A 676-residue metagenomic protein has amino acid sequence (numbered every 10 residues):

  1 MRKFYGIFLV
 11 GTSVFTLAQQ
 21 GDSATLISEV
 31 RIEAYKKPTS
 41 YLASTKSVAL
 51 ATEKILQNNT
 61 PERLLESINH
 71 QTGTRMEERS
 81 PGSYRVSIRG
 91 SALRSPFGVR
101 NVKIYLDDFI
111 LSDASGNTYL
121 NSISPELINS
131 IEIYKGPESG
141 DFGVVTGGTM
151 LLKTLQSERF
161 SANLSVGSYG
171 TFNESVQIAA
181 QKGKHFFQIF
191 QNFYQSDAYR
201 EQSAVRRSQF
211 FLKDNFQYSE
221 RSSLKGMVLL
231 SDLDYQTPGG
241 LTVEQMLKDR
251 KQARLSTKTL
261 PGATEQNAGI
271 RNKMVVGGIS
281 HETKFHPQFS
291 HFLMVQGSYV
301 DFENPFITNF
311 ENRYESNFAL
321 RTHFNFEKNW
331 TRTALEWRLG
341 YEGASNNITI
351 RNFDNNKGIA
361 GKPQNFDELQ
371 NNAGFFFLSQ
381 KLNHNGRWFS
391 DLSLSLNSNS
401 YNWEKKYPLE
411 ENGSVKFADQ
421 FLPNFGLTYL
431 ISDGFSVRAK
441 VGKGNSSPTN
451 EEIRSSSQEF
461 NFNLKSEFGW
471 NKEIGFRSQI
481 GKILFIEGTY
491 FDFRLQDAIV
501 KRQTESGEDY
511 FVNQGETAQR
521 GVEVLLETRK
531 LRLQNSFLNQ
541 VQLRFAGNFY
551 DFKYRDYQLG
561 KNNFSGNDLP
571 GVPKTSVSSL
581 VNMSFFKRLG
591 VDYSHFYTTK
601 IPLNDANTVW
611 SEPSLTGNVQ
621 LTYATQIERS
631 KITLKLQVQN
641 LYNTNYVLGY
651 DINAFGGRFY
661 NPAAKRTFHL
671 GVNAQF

Functional and structural regions predicted by a protein language model:
S28-N59, Y84-V86, V102: N-terminal periplasmic "start-of-domain" segments of outer-membrane beta-barrel proteins
L65-F109: Extracytoplasmic beta-strand/coil segments of soluble accessory domains associated with Gram-negative outer-membrane
F109-K135, K153, N463: Short acidic/polar hinge/loop motifs at secondary-structure boundaries that mediate gating or recognition
P137-S139, T149-A180, Q191, A198-Y199: Short strand-turn segments of transmembrane beta-barrel domains in outer membranes, especially the first one or two
E220-S231, N267-Y407, T428-L430, S436 (+3 more regions): Face-selective signature of the C-terminal outer-membrane beta-barrel domain
S345-N356, S398-K405, Y429-E473, I486-Q514 (+3 more regions): Surface-exposed extracellular loop regions of Gram-negative outer-membrane beta-barrel proteins, predominantly
N399, F491-R494, V512-L603, N673: Gram-negative outer-membrane beta-barrel transporters
V541, R588, K600-P602, Y623-F676: C-terminal beta-signal and adjacent terminal beta-strands/loops of Gram-negative outer-membrane beta-barrel proteins
